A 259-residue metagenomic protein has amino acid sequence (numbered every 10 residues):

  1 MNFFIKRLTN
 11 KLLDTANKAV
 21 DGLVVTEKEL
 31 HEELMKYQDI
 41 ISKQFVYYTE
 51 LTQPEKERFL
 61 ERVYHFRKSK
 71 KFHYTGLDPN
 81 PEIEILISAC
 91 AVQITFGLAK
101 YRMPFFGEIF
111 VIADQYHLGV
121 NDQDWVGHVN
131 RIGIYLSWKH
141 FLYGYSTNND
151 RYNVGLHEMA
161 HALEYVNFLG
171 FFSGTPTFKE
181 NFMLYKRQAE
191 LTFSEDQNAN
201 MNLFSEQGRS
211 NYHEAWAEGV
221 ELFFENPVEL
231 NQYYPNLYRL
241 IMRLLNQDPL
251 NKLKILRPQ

Functional and structural regions predicted by a protein language model:
M1-A19: N-terminal signal-anchor transmembrane alpha helix of single-pass membrane proteins, serving as the membrane-anchoring
T15-R131, L237-L250, K254, P258: A metal-dependent hydrolase signature that marks the N-terminal structural subdomain at the beginning of catalytic folds
T52, D150-N167, A217: Active-site recognition of the HExxH zinc-binding catalytic motif
R58, E82, S146, D150 (+2 more regions): Short, well-structured alpha-helical interface segments that form or flank functional binding sites
S69, H73, E164, F171-P176: Long, contiguous internal "core" modules enriched in hydrophobic/ aromatic residues
I87-F96, Y116-R131, L136-S146, L169-Q259: Metalloprotease/metallohydrolase-associated module, dominated by Zn2+-dependent proteases
